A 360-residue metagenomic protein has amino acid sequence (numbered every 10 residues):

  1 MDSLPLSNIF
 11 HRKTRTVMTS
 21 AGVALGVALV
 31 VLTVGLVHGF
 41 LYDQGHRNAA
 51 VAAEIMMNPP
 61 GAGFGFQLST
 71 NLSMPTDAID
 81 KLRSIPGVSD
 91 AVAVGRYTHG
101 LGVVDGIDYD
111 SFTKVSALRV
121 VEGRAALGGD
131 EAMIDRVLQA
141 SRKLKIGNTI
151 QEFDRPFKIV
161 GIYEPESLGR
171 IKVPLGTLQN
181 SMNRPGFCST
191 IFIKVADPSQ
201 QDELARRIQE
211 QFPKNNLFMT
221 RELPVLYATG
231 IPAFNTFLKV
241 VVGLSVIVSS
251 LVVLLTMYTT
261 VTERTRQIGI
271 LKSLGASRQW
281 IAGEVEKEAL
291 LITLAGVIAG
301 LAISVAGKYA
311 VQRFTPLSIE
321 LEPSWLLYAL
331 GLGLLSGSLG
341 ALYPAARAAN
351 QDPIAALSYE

Functional and structural regions predicted by a protein language model:
I9, V261, I270-Q279, Q351 (+1 more regions): Short helix-to-coil transition segments within interhelical loops that connect adjacent transmembrane helices
K13-F40, P232-Q267, T293-A299: Hydrophobic alpha-helical transmembrane segments of multi-pass inner-membrane transport and secretion
A28-V103, R206-E210, K214-N216: Hydrophobic, regular-secondary-structure patches
Q44, R206-L251, T260-T265, I270-L271 (+2 more regions): Peri-transmembrane interface segments
I55-M56, L138-Q139, V160-P165, G186-F212 (+1 more regions): A short beta-strand structural signal in non-transmembrane regions
G95, G102-D108, R119-T177, F187: Hydrophobic secondary-structure segments that place a key small or acidic residue at a functional site
S245, Y258, R266-Q312, Y328 (+3 more regions): Transmembrane alpha-helical interface segments in multi-pass membrane proteins
W325-E360: C-terminal membrane-exit region of the final transmembrane helix in multipass inner-membrane proteins
